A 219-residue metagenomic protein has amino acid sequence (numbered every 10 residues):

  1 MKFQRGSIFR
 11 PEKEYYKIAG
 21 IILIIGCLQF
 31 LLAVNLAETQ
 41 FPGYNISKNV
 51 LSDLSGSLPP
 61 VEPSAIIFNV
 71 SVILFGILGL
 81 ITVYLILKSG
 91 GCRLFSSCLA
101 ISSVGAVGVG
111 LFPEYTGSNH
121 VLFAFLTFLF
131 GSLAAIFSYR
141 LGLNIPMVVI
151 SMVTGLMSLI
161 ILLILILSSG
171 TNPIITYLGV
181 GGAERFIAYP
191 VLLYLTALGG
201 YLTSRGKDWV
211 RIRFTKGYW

Functional and structural regions predicted by a protein language model:
M1-Y15: Short, Lys/Arg-rich, polar N-terminal cytosolic tail immediately upstream of the first transmembrane signal-anchor
K2-F3, V72-I81, L129-F137, I187-T203: Hydrophobic cores of alpha-helical transmembrane segments in multi-pass inner/ER membrane proteins, independent
K13-E14, Y84-F95, R140-I150, S204-R211: Membrane-interface helix-boundary motifs at transmembrane edges
K13-Q40: N-terminal signal-anchor transmembrane alpha helix
V34-P60, T176: Hydrophobic transmembrane helix segments
L54-I77: Interfacial helix-start motif at the membrane-water boundary
L99-L143: Membrane-proximal helix-loop-helix units in multi-pass membrane proteins
L143-W219: Terminal transmembrane helical module of multi-pass membrane proteins
